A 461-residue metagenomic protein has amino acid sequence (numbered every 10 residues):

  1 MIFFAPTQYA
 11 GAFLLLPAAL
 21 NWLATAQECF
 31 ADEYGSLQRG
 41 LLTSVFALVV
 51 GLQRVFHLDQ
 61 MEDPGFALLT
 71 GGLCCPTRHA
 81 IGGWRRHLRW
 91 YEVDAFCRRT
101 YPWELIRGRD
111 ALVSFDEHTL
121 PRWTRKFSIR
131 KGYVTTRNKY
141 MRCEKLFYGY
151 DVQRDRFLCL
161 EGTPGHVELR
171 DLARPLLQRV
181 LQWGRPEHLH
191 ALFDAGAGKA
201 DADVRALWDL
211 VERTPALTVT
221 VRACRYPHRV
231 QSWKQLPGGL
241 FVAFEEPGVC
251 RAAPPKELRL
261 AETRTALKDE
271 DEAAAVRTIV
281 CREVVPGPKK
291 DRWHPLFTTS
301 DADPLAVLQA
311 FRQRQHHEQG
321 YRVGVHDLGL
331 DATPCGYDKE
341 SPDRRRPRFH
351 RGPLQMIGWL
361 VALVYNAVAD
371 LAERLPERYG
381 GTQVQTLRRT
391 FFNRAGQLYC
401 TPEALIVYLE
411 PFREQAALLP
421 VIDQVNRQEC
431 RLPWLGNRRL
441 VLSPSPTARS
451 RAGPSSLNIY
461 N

Functional and structural regions predicted by a protein language model:
M1-K139, Y148-H166, A173-P186, G396-N461: Dynamic "connector" segments at or just before major functional cores
F30-G40, G287, R344-I357: Structural motif
D32, E117, L189-G198, S341: Conserved short loop/turn motifs at secondary-structure junctions
S128-R130, T136-K145, P288-R292, H317: Short, flexible loop/turn motifs enriched in small residues
S128-T135, A200-A223: A short alpha/beta connector and helix-capping loop motif
A191-A202, C224-H228: Acidic, metal-coordinating catalytic cores used for nucleic-acid/nucleotide bond scission and strand-transfer chemistry
L210-V325, A332, C430-N461: An anionic, glycine-rich sequence signature occurring as long contiguous blocks
A332-L375, G380-Y399: Basic, amphipathic alpha-helical segments enriched in Lys/Arg and hydrophobic/aromatic residues
